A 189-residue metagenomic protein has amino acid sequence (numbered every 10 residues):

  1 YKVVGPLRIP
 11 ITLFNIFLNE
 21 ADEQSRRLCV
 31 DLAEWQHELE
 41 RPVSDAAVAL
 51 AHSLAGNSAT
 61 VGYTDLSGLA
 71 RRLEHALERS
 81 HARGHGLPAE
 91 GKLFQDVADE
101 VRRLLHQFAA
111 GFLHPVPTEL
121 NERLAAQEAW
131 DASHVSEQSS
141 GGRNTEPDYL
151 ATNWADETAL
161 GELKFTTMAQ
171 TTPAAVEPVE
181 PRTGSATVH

Functional and structural regions predicted by a protein language model:
Y1-H189: Non-catalytic helical tethers at domain boundaries
